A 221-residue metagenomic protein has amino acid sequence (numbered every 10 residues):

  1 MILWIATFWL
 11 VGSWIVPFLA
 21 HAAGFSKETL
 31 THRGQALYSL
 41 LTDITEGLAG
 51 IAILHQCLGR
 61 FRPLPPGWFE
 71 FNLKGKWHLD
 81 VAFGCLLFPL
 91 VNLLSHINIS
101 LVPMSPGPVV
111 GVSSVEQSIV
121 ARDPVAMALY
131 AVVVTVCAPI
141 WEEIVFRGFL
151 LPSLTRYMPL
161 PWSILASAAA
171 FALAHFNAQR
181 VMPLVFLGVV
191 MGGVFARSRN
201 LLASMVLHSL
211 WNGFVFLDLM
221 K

Functional and structural regions predicted by a protein language model:
I2, L40-L41, H78-C85, A128-V132 (+3 more regions): Hydrophobic alpha-helical transmembrane segments
L10, D43-L48, W141, P161 (+1 more regions): Hydrophobic alpha-helical transmembrane bundles that constitute the permease/transmembrane domains of multi-pass
V11-G24, A49-C57, L90, L94-N98 (+6 more regions): Alpha-helical membrane-inserting segments
P17-I44, L58-A138, R156: Juxtamembrane helix-loop-helix connectors linking adjacent transmembrane helices in multi-pass membrane enzymes
E46-G50, Y130-V133, L184-M191: Hydrophobic core segments of transmembrane alpha-helices in multi-pass, intramembrane catalytic enzymes
W141-L150, A166-L173: Short juxtamembrane and helix-loop transition motifs at transmembrane-helix boundaries in membrane proteins
P152-I164: Solvent-exposed interhelical
P161-K221: Functionally important transmembrane alpha-helices
